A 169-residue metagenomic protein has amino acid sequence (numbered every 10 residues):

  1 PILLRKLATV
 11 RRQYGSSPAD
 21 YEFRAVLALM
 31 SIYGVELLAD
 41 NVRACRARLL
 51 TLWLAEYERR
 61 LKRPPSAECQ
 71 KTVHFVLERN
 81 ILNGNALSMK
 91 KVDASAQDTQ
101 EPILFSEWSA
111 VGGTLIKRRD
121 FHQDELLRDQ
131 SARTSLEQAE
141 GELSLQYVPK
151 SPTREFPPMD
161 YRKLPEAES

Functional and structural regions predicted by a protein language model:
P1-S169: SAM-dependent methyltransferase catalytic region
